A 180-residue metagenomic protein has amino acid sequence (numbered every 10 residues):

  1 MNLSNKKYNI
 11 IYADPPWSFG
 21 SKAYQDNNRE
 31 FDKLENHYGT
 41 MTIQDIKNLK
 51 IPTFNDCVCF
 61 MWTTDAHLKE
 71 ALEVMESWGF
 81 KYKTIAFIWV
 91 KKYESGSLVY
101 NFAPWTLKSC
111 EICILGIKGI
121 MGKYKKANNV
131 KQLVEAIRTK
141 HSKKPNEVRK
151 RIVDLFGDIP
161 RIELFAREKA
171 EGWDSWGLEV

Functional and structural regions predicted by a protein language model:
M1-V180: Class I S-adenosyl-L-methionine-dependent methyltransferase catalytic core
